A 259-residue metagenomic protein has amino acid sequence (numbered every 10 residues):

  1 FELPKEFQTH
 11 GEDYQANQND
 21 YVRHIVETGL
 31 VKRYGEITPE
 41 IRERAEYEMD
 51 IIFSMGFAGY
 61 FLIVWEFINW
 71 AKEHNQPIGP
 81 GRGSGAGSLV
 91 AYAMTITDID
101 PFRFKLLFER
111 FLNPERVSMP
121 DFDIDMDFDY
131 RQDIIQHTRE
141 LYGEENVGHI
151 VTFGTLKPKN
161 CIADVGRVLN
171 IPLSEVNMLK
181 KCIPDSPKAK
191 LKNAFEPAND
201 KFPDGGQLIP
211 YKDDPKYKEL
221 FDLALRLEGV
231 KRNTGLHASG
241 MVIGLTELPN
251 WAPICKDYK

Functional and structural regions predicted by a protein language model:
F1-K259: Alpha-helical scaffold/interaction cores of sigma-54-like transcription cofactors and many family A DNA polymerases
